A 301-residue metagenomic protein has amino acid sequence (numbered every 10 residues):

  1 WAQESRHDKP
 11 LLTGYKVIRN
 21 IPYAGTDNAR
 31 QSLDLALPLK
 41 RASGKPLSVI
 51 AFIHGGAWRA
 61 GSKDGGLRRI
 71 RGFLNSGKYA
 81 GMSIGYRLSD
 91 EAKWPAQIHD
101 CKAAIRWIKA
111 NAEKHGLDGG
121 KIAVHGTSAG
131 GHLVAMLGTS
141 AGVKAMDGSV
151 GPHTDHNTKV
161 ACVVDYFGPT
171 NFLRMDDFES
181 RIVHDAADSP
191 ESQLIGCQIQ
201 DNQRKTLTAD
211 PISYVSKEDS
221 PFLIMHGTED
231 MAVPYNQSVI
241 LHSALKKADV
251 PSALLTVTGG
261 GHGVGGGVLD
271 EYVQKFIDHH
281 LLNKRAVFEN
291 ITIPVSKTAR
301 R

Functional and structural regions predicted by a protein language model:
W1-R301: Alpha/beta-hydrolase superfamily serine-hydrolase fold, recognizing
